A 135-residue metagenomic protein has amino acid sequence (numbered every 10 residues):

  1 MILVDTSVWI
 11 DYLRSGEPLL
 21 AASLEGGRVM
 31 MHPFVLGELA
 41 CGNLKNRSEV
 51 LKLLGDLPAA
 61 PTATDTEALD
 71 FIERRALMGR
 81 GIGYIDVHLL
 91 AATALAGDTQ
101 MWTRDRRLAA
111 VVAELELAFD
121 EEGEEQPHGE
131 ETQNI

Functional and structural regions predicted by a protein language model:
M1-F34, A40-K52, A118, G123-E125 (+1 more regions): Short, well-structured N-terminal submotif of metal-dependent ribonuclease cores
Y12, P18, A59-G123, H128-I135: Active-site neighborhoods of divalent-metal-dependent phosphate/nucleic-acid chemistry enzymes
F34-V35, I72: Short, histidine-centered active-site or binding-site loop motifs used for metal coordination, general acid-base
D56: Conserved nucleotide-sugar phosphate-binding/catalytic loop shared by glycosyltransferases and other
